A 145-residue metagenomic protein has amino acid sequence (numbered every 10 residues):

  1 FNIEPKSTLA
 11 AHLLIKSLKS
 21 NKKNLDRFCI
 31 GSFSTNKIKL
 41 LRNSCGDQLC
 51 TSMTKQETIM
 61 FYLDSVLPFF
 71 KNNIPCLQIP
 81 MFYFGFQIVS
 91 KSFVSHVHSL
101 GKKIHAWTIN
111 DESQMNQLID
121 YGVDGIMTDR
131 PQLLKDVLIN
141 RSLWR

Functional and structural regions predicted by a protein language model:
F1-D124, T128-R145: Short loop-to-alpha-helix "cap/lid" segments that border enzyme active sites across diverse enzyme classes
